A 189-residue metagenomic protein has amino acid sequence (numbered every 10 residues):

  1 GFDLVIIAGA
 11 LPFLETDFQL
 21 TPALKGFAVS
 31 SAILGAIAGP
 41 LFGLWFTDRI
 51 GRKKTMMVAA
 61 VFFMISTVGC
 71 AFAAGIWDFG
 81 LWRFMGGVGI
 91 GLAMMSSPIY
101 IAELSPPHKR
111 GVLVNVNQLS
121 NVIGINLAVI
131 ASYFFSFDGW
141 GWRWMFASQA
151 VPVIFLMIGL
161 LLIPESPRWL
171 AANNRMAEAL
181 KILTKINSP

Functional and structural regions predicted by a protein language model:
G1-S188: Transmembrane-helix signature of 12-pass secondary carriers
